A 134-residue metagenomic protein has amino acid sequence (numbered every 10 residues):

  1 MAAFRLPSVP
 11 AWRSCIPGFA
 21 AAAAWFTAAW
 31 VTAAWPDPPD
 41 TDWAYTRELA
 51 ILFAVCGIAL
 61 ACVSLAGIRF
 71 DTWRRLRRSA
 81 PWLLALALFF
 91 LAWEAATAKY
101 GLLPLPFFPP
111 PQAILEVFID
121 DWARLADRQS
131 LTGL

Functional and structural regions predicted by a protein language model:
M1-T27, W35-D42, A50-L84: Transmembrane alpha-helical segments of polytopic membrane transport and secretion proteins
A28, T32, C62, A92-A96: Alpha-helical membrane-inserting segments
A34-R47, G67, K99-L134: Periplasmic/extracellular loop-to-transmembrane helix junction in inner-membrane transport proteins
L83-K99: N-terminal signal-anchor transmembrane alpha helix
